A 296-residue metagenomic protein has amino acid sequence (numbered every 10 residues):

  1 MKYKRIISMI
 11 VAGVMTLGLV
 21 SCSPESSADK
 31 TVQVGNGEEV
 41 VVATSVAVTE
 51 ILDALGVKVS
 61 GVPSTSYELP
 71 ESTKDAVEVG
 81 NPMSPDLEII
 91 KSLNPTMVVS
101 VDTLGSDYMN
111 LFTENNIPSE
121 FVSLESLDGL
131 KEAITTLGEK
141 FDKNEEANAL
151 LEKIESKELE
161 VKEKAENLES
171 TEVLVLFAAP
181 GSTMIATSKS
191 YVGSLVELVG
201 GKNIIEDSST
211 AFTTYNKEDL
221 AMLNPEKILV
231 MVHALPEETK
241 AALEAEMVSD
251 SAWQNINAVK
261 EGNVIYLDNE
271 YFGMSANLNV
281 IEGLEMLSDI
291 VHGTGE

Functional and structural regions predicted by a protein language model:
K2-V14, V20-A47, E145-L174, K227 (+1 more regions): Bacterial Sec-exported substrate-binding components of ABC uptake systems
E39-V40, K131-F141, N148, E152 (+2 more regions): Structured C-terminal subdomain patch of bacterial secreted/periplasmic proteins
A43-L93, M97-D102: A short, structured surface patch at a secondary-structure boundary
S45, D102-T103, S208, K227 (+2 more regions): Short secondary-structure boundary segments
T65-L69, M184-T213: Alpha-helical, coiled-coil/dimerization segments enriched in small aliphatic residues
L69-S72, L104, Y108-K140, I265-D268: Flexible loop/hinge segments that line or gate small-molecule binding clefts
D86-S100, I117, K217-V230: Proline-aspartate-enriched helix->loop->beta-strand connector
D107, V122-T136, S170-Y191, P236-E238: Extracytoplasmic ligand-binding site segments that recognize negatively charged/polar headgroups
